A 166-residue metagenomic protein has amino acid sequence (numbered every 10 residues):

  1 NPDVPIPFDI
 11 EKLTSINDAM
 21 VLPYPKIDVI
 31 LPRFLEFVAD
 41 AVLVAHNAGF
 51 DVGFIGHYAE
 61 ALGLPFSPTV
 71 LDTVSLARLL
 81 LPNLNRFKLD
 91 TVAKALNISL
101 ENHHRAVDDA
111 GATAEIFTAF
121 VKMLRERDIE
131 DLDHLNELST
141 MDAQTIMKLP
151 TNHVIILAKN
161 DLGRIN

Functional and structural regions predicted by a protein language model:
N1-T14: Short, surface-exposed acidic-centric catalytic microdomains
D3, L22-P23: Short, structured surface patches at the beginning of a domain
T14, L22, P32, V42 (+2 more regions): Phosphodiester-processing cores and adjacent nucleic acid-binding clamps
I27, L31-D40: Short, basic/hydrophobic alpha-helical segments
